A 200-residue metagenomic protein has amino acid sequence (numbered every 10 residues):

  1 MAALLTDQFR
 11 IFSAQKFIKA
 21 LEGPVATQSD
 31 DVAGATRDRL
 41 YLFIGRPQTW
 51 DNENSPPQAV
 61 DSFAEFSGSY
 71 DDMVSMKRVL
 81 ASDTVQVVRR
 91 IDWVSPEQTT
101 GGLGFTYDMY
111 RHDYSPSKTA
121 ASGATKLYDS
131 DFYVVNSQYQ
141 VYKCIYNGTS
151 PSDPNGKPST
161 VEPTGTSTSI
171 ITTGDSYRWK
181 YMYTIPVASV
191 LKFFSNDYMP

Functional and structural regions predicted by a protein language model:
M1-P200: Tryptophan-rich substrate-binding surfaces of secreted polymer-degrading and adhesive proteins
